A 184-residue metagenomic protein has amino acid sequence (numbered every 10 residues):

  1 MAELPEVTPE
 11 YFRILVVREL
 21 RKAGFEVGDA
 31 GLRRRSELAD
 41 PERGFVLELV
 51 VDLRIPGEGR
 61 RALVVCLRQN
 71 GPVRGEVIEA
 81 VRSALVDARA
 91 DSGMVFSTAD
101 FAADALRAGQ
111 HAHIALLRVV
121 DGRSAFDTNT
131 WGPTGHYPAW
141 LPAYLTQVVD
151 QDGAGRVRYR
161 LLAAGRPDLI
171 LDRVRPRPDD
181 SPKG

Functional and structural regions predicted by a protein language model:
M1-G184: Mixed-charge (Asp/Glu-Lys/Arg
